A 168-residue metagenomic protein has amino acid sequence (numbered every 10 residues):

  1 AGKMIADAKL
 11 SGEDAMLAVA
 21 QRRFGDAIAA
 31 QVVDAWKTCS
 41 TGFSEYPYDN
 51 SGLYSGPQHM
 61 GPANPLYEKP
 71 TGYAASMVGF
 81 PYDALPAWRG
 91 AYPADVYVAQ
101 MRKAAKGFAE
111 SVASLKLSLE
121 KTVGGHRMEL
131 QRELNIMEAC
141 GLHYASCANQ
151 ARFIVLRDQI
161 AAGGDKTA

Functional and structural regions predicted by a protein language model:
A1-A168: Substrate-binding groove of N-acetylhexosamine-processing glycoside hydrolases
